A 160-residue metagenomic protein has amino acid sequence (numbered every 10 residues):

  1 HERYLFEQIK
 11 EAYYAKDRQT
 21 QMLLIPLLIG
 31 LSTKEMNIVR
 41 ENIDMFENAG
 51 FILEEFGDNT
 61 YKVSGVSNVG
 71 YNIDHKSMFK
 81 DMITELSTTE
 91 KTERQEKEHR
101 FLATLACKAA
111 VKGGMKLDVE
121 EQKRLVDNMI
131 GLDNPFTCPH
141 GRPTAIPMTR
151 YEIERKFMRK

Functional and structural regions predicted by a protein language model:
H1-K160: Long, charged low-complexity intrinsically disordered regions
